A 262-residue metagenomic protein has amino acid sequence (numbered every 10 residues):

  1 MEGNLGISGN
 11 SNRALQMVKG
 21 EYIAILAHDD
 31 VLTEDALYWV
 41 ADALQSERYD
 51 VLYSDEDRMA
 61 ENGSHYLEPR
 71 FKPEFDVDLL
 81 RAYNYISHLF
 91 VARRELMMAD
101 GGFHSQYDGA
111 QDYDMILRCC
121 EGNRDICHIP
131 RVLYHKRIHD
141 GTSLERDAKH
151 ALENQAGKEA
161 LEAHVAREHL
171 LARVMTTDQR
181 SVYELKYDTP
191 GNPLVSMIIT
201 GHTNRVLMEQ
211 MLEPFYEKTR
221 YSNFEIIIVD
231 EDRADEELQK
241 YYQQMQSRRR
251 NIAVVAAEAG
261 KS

Functional and structural regions predicted by a protein language model:
M1-V18, A257-S262: Glycine-rich, basic loop-to-helix element that forms the pyrophosphate-binding segment of sugar-nucleotide handling
Q16, H65-E95: A recurrent flexible, glycine/aromatic-enriched loop bordering the glycosyltransferase active site that acts as
I23: Short aromatic/hydrophobic "clamp" motif used to bind/position activated sugar donors
V31, D35-Y66, H139: Conserved donor NDP-sugar-binding/catalytic core segment of glycosyltransferases
D100-L117, L152: Donor nucleotide-sugar recognition loop
S105-Y107, L117-R137, E159-T177: Catalytic donor-sugar/metal-binding loop of nucleotide-sugar-dependent glycosyltransferases
D114, P193-I198, E225: Cell-envelope/extracellular polymer assembly enzymes that use nucleotide-activated donors
E213-N223: Short, acidic, metal-binding catalytic loop of nucleotide-sugar glycosyltransferases
